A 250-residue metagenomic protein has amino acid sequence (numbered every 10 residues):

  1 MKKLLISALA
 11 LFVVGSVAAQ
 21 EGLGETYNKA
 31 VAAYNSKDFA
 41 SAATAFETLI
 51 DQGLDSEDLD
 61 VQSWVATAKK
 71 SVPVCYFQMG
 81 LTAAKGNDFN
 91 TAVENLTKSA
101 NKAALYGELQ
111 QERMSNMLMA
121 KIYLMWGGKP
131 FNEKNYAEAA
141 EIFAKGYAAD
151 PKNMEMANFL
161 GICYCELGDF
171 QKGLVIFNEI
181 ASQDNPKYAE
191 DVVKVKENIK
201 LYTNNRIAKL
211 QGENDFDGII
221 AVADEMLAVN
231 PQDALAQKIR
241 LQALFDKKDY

Functional and structural regions predicted by a protein language model:
K2, A18-T97, K102-Y106: N-terminal leader/linker segments that initiate helical-solenoid repeat arrays
N35-S36, V74, Q78, K85 (+6 more regions): Register position in tetratricopeptide repeats
F39-A40, F89, Y136-A137, F170 (+2 more regions): TPR-repeat structural position
L49, S99, G146, I180 (+1 more regions): Canonical positions in the second alpha-helix
L59, A68, C75, E108-L109 (+4 more regions): TPR alpha-solenoid repeat register
Q62-W64, S71, Q78, L118 (+6 more regions): Canonical tetratricopeptide repeat
